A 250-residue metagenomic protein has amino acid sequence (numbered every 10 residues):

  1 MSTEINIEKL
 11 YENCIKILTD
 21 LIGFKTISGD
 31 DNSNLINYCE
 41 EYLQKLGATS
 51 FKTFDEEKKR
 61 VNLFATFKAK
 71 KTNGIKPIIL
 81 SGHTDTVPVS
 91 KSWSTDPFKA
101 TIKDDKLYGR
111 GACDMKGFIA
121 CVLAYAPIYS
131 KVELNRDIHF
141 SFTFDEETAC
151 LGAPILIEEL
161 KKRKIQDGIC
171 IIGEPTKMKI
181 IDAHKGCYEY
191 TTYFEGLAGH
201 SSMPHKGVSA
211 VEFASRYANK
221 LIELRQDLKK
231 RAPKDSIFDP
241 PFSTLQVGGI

Functional and structural regions predicted by a protein language model:
S2-R110, K131-L134: Acidic/His- and Gly-rich active-site-bordering loop/insert found across diverse amide/peptide-bond hydrolases
D20, A124-K131, R216-E223: Short glycine/serine- and small hydrophobic-enriched flexible loop segments
K59-V61, T72-G74, K185-C187, D239-L245: A short, glycine/Asx- and small/polar-enriched loop/turn that sits immediately N-terminal to a beta-strand
V87-I102, D167, D182-Y193: Acidic-glycine-rich active-site phosphate/pyrophosphate-binding loop
M115-E189: Acidic/histidine-rich catalytic neighborhood of metal-dependent amide-processing enzymes
I169, K179-F213: Metal-dependent peptidase/peptidase-like ectodomains
S201-G249: Acidic-enriched catalytic cores of C-N bond-cleaving enzymes acting on peptides and small amides
